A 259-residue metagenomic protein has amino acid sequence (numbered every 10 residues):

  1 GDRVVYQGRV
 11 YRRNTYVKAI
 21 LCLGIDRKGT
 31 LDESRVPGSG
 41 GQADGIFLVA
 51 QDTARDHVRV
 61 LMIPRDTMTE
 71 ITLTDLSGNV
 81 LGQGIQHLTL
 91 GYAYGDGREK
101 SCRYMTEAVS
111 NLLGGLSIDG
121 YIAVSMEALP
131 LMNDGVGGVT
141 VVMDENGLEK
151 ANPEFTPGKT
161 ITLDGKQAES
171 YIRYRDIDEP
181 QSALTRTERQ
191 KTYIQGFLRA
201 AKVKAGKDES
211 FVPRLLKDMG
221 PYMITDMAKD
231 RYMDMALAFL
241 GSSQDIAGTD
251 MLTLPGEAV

Functional and structural regions predicted by a protein language model:
G1-V259: Non-catalytic, solvent-exposed segments at the cell envelope interface
